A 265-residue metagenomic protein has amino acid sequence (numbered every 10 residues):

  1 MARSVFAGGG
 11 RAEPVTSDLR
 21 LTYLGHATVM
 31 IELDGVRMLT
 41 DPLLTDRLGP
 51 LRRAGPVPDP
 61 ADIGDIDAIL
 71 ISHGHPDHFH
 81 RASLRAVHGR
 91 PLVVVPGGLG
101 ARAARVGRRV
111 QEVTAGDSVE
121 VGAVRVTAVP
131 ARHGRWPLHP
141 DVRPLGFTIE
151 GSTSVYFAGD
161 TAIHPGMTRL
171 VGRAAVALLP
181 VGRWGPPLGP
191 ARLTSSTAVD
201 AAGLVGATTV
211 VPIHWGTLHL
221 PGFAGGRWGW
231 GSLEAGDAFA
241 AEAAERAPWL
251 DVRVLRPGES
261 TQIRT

Functional and structural regions predicted by a protein language model:
A2-T16, V95-T153, G236-T265: Metallo-beta-lactamase
F6-R11, M30-G74, R81-A86, G98 (+2 more regions): Pre-active-site segment of Zn-dependent metallo-hydrolases
R20-Y23, P91-G97, Q111-E112, Y156-G159: Short, hydrophobic beta-strand segments that form beta-sheet elements in well-ordered domains
L24-M30, S118-V176, L188-T197: Catalytic core of the metallo-beta-lactamase
V36, G89-L92, R108, V205-T209 (+1 more regions): A short helix->loop->beta-strand "cap" motif at the edges of active sites that frequently abuts
T40-D41, D65-F79, V94-G97, Y156-G159 (+3 more regions): Active-site neighborhood of phospho(di)ester-bond hydrolases with catalytic His/Asp-centered motifs
R47, H75-F79, G100-A103, D117-E120 (+5 more regions): Active-site environment of divalent metal-dependent phosphoester hydrolases
G98-A101, P165-P257: Cap/insert and terminal regions of metallo-dependent hydrolase folds
